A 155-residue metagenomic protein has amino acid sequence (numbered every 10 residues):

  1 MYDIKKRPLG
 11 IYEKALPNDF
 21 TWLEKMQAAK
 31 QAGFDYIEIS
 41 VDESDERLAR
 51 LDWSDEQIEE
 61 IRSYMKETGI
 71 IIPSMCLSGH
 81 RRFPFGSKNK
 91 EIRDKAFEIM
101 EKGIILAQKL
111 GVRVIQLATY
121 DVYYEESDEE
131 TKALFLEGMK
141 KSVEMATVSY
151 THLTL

Functional and structural regions predicted by a protein language model:
M1-K109, K140, T147: N-terminal pre-domain/capping segments
L110-E126: Active-site groove signature of glycoside hydrolases
G111-V114, A146-Y150: Surface-exposed helix-capping loop/turn segments at secondary-structure junctions
E125-G138: Active-site cleft segment of glycoside hydrolase catalytic domains centered on the general acid/base Glu
T151-L155: Conserved small/polar residues in nucleotide/adenosyl-binding loops
